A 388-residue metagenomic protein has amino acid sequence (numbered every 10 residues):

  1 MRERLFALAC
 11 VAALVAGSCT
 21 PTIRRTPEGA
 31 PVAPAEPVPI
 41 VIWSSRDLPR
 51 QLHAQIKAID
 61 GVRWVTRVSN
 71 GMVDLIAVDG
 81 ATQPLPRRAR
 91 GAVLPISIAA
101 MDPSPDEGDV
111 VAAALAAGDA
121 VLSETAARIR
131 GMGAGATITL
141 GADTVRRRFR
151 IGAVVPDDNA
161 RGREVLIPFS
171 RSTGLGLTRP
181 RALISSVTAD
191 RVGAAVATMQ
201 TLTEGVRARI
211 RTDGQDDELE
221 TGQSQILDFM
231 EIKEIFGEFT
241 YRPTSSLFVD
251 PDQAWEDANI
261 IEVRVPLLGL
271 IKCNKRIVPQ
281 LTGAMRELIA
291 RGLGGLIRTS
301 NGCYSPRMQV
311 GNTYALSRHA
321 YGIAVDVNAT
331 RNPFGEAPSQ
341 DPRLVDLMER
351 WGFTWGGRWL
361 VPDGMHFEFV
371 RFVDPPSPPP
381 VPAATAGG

Functional and structural regions predicted by a protein language model:
M1-R24: Secretory targeting and sorting signals
P21-L52, S123: Membrane-interface junction motifs in transport/secretion proteins
P39-I42, A127, T178-L202: A short beta-strand structural signal in non-transmembrane regions
H53-V68: Short acidic amphipathic segments
R67-A116: The feature marks short, hydrophobic/small-residue-biased sequence motifs that occur predominantly
P95-D102, D109-I184: Hydrophobic secondary-structure segments that place a key small or acidic residue at a functional site
E231-L296: Active-site acidic/histidine clusters and adjacent loop/turn architecture that either coordinate catalytic ions
N312-G388: Catalytic cores and adjacent binding grooves of peptidoglycan-active enzymes
